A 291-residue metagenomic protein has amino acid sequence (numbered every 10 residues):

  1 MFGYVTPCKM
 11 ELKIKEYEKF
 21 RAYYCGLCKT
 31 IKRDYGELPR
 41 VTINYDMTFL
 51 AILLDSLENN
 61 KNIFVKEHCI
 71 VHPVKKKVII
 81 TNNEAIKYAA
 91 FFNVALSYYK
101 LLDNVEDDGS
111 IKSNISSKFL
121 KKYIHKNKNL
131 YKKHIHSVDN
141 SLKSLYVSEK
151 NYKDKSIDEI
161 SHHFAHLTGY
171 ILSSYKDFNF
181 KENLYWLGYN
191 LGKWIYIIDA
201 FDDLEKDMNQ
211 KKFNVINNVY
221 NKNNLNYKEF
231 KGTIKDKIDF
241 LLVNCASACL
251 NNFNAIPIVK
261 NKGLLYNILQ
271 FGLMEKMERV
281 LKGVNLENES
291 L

Functional and structural regions predicted by a protein language model:
M1-H166, Y170-W186, I197-V243, N251-L264 (+2 more regions): Acidic catalytic motifs of isoprenoid enzymes
